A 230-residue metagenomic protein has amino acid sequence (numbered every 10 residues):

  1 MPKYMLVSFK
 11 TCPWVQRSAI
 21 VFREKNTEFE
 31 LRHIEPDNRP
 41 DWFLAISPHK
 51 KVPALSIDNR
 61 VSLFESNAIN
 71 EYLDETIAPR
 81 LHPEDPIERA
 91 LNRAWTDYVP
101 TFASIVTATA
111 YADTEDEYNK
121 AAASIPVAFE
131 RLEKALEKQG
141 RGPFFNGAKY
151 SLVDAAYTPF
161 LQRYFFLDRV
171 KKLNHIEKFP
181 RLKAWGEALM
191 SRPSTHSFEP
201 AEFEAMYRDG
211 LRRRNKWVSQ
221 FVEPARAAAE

Functional and structural regions predicted by a protein language model:
M1-F145, N215-E230: GST-like domain detector, emphasizing the conserved glutathione-binding G-site in the N-terminal thioredoxin-like
D74-A78, P100, E137, L161 (+3 more regions): Hydrophobic/aromatic-lined pockets within catalytic cores
A94, Y98-T101, R131, R163 (+1 more regions): Alpha-helical scaffold segments in carbohydrate-active enzymes
K134-N146, L173, R192-F198: Surface-exposed helix-capping loop/turn segments at secondary-structure junctions
F145-V170, E177-A184, L189: GST superfamily/GST-like fold recognition
L173-R208: A contiguous, mid-protein "functional segment" used to position or interact with cofactors/ions or partner subunits
F203-Q220: Carbohydrate-binding/catalytic loop surfaces
